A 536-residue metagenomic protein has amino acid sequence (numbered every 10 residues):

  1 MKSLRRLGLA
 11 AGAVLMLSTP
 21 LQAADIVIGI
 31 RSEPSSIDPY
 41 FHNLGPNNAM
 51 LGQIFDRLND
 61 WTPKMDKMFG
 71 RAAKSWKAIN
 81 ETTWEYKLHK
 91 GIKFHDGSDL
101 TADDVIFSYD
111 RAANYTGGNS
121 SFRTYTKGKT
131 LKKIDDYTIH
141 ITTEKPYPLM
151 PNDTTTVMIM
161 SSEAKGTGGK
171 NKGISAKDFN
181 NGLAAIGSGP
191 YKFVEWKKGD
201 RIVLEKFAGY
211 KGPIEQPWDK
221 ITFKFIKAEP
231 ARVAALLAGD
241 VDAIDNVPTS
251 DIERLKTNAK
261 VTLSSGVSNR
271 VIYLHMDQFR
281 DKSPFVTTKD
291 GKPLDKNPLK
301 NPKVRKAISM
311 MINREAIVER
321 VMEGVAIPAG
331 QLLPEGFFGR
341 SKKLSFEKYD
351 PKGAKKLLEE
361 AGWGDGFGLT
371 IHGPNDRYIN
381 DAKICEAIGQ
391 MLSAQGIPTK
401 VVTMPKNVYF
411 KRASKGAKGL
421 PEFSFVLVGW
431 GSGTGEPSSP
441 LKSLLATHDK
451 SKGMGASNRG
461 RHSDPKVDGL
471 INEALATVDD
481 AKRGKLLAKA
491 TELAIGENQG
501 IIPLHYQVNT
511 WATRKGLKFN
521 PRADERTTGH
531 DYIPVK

Functional and structural regions predicted by a protein language model:
M1-L9: Bacterial N-terminal signal peptides that target proteins for export
S3, P63-K64, K77, H89-S120 (+5 more regions): Extracytoplasmic/periplasmic ligand-capture domains
A10-S18: Bacterial N-terminal signal peptides
T19-A23: Sec/Tat signal peptide C-region and signal peptidase I cleavage site
G29-N80, D110, I186-P190: N-terminal lobe/hinge region of extracytoplasmic solute-binding protein
K77, S121-K170: Surface-exposed binding/hinge segments that line and control ligand-binding clefts or catalytic entry sites
L504: Glycine-rich and polybasic anion-binding loops at the starts of cofactor/ligand-binding domains
W511-K536: Long beta-strand-rich cores associated with HINT superfamily self-processing modules
